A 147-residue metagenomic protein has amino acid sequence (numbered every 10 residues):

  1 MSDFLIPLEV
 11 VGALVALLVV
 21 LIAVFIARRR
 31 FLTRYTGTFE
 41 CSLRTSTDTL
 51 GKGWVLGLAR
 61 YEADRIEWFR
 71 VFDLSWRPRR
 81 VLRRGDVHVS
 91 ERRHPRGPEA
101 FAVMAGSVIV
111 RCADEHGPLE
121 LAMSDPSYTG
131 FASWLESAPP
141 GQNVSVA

Functional and structural regions predicted by a protein language model:
M1-C41: N-terminal signal-anchor transmembrane alpha helix of single-pass membrane proteins, serving as the membrane-anchoring
F31, G57-L58, A100-A102: Short secondary-structure boundary/capping segments within folded domains
G37-F39, E62-D64, G85, G106-V108: A generic structural signal for short beta-strands and their flanking turns/coil linkers
E40, V89-P95: Short Pro/Gly-enriched beta-strand edge/turn motifs at strand-loop
S42-D48: Short extracytoplasmic/periplasmic juxtamembrane "stem" segments immediately C-terminal to an N-terminal membrane anchor
D48-G85: Acidic, Ser/Thr-rich low-complexity segments on the non-lumenal side of membrane proteins
R70, E91, D114: Pocket-edge structural micro-motifs
P95-A147: Cytosol-/stroma-facing membrane-proximal "stalk/adaptor" domains immediately downstream of transmembrane anchors
